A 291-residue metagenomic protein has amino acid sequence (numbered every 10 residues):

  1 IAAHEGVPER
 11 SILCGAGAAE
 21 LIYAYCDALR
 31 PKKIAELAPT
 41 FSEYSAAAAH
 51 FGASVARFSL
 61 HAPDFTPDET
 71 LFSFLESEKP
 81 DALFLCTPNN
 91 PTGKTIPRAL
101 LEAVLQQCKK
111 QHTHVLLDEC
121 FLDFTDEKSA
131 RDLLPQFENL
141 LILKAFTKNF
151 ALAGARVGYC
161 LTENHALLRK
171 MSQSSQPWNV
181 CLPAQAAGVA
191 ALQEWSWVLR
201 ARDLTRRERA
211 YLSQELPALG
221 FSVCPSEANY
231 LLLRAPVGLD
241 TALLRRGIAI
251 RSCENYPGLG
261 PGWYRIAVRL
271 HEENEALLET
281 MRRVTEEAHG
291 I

Functional and structural regions predicted by a protein language model:
I1-K33: Phosphate-binding glycine-rich loop
A28-A47: Conserved PLP-anchoring active-site segment centered on the Schiff-base-forming lysine
A56-S59, A82-N89, V115-E119, C224-P225: Short beta-strands and strand-loop turn motifs
T66-K79, P91-N149: Active-site pre-lysine segment of PLP-dependent enzymes
A99, R245-R246, N255-I291: PLP-dependent enzyme catalytic core of the Aspartate aminotransferase-like
N139-P217, F221-C224: PLP-dependent aminotransferase class I/II
A210-R234, E254-P261: Conserved small-domain helix->loop->beta segment predominantly found in fold-type I
